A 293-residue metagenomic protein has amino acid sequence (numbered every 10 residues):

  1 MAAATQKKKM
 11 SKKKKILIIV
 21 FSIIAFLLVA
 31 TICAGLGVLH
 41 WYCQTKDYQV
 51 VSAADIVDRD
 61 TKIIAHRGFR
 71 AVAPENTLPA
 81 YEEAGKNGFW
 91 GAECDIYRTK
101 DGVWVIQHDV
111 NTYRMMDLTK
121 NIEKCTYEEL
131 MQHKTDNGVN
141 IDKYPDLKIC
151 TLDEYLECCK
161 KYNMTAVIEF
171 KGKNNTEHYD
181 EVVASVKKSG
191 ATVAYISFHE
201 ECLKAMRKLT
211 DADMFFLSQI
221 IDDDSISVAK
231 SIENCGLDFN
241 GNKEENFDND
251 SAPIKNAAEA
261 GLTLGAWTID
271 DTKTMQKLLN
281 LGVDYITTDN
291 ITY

Functional and structural regions predicted by a protein language model:
A2-Y293: Phosphate-group recognition and catalysis centered on beta-loop-alpha active-site segments
